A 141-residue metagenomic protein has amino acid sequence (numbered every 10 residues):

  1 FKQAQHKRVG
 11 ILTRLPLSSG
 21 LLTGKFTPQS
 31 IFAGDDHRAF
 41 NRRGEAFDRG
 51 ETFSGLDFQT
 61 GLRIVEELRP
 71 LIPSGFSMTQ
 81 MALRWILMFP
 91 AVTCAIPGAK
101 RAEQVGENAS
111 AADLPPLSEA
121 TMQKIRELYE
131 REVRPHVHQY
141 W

Functional and structural regions predicted by a protein language model:
F1-K2, R84: Alpha-helical segments flanking ligand/cofactor-binding loops in enzyme cores
K2-L71, P135-Y140: Glycine-rich, positively charged active-site loop/lid region within alpha/beta enzyme cores that binds and organizes
H6-R8, G75, L128: Structured helix-beta-strand junction loops
T13-L17, E45, E51-D113: Conserved short secondary-structure transition element at the edge of the structured enzyme core that lines
A111-W141: Extended hydrophobic/aromatic segments used for targeting, binding, or gating
